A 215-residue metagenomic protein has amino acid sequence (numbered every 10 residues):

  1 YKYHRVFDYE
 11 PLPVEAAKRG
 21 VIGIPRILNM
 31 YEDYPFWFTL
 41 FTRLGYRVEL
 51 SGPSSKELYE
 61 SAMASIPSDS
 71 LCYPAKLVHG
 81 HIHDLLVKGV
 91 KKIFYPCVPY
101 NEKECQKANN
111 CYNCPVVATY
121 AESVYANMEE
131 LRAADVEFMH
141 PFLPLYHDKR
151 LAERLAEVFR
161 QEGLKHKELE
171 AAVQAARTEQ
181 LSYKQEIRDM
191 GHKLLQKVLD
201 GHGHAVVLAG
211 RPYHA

Functional and structural regions predicted by a protein language model:
Y1-A215: An N-terminal assembly and electron-transfer interface module characteristic of large anaerobic redox and radical
